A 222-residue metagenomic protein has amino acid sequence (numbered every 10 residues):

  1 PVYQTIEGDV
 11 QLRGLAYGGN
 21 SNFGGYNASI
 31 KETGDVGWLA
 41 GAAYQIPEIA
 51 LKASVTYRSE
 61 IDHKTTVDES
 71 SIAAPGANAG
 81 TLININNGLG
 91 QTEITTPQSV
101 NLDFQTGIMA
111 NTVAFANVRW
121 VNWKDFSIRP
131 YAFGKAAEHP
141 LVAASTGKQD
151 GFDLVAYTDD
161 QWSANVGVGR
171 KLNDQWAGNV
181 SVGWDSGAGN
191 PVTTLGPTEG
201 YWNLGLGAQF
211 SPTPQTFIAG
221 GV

Functional and structural regions predicted by a protein language model:
P1-V222: Outer-membrane beta-barrel porins/channels
